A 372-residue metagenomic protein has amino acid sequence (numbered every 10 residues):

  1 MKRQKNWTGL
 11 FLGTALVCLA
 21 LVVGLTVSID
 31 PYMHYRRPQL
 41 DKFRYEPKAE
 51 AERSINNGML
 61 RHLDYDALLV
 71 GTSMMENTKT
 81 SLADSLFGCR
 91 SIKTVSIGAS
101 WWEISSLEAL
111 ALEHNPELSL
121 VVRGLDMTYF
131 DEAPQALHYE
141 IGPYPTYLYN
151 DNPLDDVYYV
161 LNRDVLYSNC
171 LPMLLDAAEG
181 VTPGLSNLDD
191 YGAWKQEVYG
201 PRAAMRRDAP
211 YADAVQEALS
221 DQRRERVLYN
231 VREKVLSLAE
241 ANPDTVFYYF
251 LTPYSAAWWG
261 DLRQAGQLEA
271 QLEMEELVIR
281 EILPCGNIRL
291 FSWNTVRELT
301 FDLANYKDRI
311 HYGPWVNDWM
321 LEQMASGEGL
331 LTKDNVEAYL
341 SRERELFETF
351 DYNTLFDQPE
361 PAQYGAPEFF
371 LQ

Functional and structural regions predicted by a protein language model:
L10-S28: Hydrophobic membrane-insertion alpha-helices, especially the h-region of bacterial N-terminal signal peptides
I29-E52: Alpha-helical transmembrane signal-anchor/signal-peptide segments
Y45-L69: Short extracytoplasmic
D64-D66, C89, P116-L120, N242-F247 (+1 more regions): Loop/turn elements at helix/coil->beta-strand transitions in domains of secreted/extracellular proteins
V70, M74-D156: Membrane-embedded segments
V121, R202-C285: Conserved, well-ordered alpha-helix/loop/beta-strand core segments that scaffold catalytic motifs
G124-L125, P134, H138-A241, E337-Q372: Secreted/periplasmic serine-hydrolase-like ester/acetyl group-modifying domain
E276-Q372: C-terminal regions of proteins
